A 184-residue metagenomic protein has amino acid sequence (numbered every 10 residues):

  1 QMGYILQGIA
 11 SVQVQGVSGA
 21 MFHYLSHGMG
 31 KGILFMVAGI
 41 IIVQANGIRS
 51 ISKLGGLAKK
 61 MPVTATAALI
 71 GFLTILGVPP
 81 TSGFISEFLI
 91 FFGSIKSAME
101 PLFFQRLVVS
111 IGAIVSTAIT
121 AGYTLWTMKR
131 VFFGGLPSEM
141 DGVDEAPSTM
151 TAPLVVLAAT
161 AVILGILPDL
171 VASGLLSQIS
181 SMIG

Functional and structural regions predicted by a protein language model:
Q1-R130: Hydrophobic transmembrane alpha-helices and their helix-loop junctions in integral membrane proteins
Q44-G47, I51, A58-T64, A121-G184: Cytoplasmic/organellar membrane-interface segments at the starts of transmembrane helices in multi-pass inner-membrane
